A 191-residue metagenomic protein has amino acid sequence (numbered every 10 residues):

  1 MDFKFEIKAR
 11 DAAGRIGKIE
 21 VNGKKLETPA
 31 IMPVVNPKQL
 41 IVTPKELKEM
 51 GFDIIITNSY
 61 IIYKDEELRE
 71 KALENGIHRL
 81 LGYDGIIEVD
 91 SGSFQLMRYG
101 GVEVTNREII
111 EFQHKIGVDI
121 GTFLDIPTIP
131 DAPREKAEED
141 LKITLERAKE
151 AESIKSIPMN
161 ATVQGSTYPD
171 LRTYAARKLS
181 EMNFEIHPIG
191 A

Functional and structural regions predicted by a protein language model:
M1-I154: Non-catalytic, usually N-terminal nucleic-acid engagement modules in DNA/RNA processing proteins
K142, E152-A191: Glycine-rich phosphate/ribose-binding loops and adjacent secondary-structure elements that form binding surfaces
